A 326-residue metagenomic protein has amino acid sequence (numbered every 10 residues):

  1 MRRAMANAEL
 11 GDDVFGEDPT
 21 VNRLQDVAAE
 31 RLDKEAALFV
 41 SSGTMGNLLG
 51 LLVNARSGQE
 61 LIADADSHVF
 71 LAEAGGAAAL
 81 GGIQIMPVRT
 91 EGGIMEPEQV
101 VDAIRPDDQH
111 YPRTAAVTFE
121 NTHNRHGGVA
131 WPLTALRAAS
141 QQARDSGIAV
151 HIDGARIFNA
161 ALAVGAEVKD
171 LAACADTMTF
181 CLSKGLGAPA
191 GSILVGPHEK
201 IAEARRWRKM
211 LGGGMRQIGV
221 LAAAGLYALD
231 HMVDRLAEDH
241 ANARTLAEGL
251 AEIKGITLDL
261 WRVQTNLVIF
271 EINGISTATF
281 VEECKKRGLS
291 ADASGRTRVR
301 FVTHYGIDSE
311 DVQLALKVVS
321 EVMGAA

Functional and structural regions predicted by a protein language model:
M1-G274, A278-R287, A291-I307, A315-A326: Conserved PLP-enzyme active-site core in the AAT-like
D311: Short helix-start
